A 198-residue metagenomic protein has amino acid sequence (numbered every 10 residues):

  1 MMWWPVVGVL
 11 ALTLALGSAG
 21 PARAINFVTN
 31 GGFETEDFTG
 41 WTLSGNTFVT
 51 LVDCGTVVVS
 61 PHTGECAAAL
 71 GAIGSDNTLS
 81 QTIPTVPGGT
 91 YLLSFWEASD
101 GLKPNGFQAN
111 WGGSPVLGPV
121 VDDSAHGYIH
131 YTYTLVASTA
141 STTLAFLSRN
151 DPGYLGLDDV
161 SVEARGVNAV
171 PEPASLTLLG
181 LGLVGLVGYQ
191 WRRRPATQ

Functional and structural regions predicted by a protein language model:
A19-A24: Sec/Tat signal peptide C-region and signal peptidase I cleavage site
F33, N77-L102, Y133, L144 (+1 more regions): Extra-cytoplasmic beta-strand recognition segments
E34-A67: Extracellular glycan-recognition surfaces and repeat-rich motifs
A67-T78, V121-A125: Extracellular beta-rich ligand/substrate-recognition surface
L102-W111: Beta-strand acidic-aromatic groove motif in beta-rich domains, primarily in extracellular
S114-A140: Extracellular carbohydrate recognition and processing domains and analogous Trp-centered ligand-binding platforms
F146-G153: Short beta-strand-plus-loop segments that form exposed binding edges in beta-rich domains
P171-Q190: A short, hydrophobic C-terminal helix/tail in secreted or cell-surface proteins
